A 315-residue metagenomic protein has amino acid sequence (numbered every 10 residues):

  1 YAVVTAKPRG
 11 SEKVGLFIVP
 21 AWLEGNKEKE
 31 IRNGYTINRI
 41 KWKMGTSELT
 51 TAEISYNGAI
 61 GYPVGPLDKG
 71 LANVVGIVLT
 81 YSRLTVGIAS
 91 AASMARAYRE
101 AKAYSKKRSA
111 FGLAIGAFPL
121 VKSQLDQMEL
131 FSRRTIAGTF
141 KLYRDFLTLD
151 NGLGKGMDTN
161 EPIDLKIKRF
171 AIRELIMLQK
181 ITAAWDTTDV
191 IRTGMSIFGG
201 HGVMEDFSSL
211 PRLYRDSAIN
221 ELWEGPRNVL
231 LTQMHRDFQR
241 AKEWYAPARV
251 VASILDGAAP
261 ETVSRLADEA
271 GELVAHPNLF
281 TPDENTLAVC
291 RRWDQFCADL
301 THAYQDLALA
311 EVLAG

Functional and structural regions predicted by a protein language model:
Y1-R32: A short core secondary-structure module
P20, G25-G34, L149-R169: Charged, glycine/proline-rich intrinsically disordered loops and linkers
E24-G34, N38, K43, T50-S82 (+2 more regions): A glycine-rich, basic-preceded beta-loop-alpha segment at the flavin cofactor/substrate interface of flavin-utilizing
G45, G76-S90, A114-A117, I172-K180 (+3 more regions): Alpha-helix N-cap/helix-initiation motif
S82-E161, A252, G257-A314: Extended amphipathic alpha-helical segments enriched in small hydrophobics
L147-K155, T193, I197-S209, R240: Long amphipathic alpha-helical coiled-coil segments
K166-G202: Charged, glycine-rich active-site and insertion segments that engage polyanionic ligands
G200-A267: Glycine-rich phosphate/cofactor-binding loops in nucleotide/flavin-utilizing enzymes
